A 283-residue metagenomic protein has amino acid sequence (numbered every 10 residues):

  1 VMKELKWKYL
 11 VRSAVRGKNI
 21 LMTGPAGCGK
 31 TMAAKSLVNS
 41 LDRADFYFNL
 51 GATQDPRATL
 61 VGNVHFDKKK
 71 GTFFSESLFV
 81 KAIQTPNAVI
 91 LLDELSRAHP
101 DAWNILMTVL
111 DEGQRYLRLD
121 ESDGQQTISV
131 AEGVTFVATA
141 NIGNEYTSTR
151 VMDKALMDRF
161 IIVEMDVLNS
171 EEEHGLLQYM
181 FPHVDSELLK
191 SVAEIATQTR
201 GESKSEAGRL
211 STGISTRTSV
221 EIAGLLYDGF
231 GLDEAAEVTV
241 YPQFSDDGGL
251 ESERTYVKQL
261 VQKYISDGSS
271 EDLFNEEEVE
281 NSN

Functional and structural regions predicted by a protein language model:
V1, W7, R16, N169 (+1 more regions): Alpha-helical lid/collar subdomain of P-loop NTPases
V1-K190, N281-S282: AAA+ P-loop NTPase catalytic core and its hallmark functional loops
